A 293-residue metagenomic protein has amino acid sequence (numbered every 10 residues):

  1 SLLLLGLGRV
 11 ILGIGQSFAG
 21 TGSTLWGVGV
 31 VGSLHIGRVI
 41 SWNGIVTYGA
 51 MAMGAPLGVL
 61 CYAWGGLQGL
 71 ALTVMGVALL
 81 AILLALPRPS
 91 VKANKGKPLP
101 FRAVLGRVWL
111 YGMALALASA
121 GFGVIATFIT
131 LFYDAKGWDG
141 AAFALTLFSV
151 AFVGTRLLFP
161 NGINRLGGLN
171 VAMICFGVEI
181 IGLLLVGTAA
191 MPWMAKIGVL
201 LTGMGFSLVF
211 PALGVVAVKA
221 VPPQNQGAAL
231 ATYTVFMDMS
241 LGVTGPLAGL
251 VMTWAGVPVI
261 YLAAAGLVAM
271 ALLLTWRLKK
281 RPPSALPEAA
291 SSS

Functional and structural regions predicted by a protein language model:
L3-I11, W193-L201: Paired small-residue
G8-V46: Cytoplasmic helix-loop-helix junction between adjacent transmembrane helices in 12-TM secondary transporters
W42-L86: Helix-loop-helix hairpin linking two adjacent transmembrane segments in secondary transporters
A50-Y62, T130, T244-M252: Small-residue (Gly/Pro/Ala) motifs that create kinks and tight helix-helix packing interfaces
M75, N170-L185: Structural signature of the two symmetry-related core transmembrane helices
M75-A93, L274-K279: C-terminal membrane-cytosol helix-exit motif in multi-pass small-molecule transporters
L110-L145: Extracytoplasmic gate region of multi-pass secondary transporters
T155-G168, M252-T253: Helix-to-loop junctions at the C-terminal end of transmembrane segments in multipass secondary transporters
